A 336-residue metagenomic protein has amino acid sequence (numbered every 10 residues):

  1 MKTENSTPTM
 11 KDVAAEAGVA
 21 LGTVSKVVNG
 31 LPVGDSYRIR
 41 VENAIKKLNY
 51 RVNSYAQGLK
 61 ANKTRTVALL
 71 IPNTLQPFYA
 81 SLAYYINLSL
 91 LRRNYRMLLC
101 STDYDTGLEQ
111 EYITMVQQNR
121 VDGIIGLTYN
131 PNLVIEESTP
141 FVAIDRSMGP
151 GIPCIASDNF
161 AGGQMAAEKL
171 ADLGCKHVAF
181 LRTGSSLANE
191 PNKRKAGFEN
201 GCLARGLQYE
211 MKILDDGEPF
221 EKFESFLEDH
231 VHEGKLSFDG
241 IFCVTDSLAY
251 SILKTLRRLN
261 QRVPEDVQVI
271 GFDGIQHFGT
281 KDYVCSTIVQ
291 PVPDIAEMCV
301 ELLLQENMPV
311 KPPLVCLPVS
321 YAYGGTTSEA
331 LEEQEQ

Functional and structural regions predicted by a protein language model:
M1-N5, T9, T66-E168, V231-H232 (+1 more regions): Alpha-helical recognition/docking segments in bacterial nutrient-uptake and carbohydrate-utilization systems
M1-T64: N-terminal helix-turn-helix DNA-binding module of bacterial transcription factors
L21-S25, L59-N73, H177-G184: Short beta-strand segments enriched in small/hydrophobic residues
R40, F78-R92, G162-M165, N189-Q208 (+3 more regions): Short, solvent-exposed amphipathic alpha-helices that sit in or adjacent to ligand/effector-binding or catalytic
L90-S101, E199-K222: Short beta-strand elements in bilobed, periplasmic/extracellular small-molecule ligand-binding domains
P153-F180, F220-V231, A249, V289-M308: Hydrophobic alpha-helical segments within soluble ligand-binding/sensing domains
A166-L207, K311-E329: An alpha-beta-alpha
E228-Q336: Flexible loop/turn connectors
